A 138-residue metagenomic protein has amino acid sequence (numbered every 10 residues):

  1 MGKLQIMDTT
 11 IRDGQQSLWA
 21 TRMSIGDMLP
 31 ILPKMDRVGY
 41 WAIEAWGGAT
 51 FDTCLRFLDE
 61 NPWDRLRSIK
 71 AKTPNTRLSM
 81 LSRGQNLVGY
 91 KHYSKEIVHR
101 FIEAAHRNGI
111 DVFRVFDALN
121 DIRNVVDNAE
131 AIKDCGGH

Functional and structural regions predicted by a protein language model:
I6, G14, M35, V115: Conserved, mostly hydrophobic/aromatic
D8, R12-D13, T21: Acidic, glycine/proline-rich low-complexity segments that act as flexible tails and inter-domain linkers
Q15-L18, A49: Short, basic, glycine/proline-bearing loop/turn elements
Q16, M28-I31: N-terminal targeting peptides
S17-I25: Short, polar loop/linker segments at the starts of domains and inter-domain junctions
P30, K34-C54: Terminal or standalone catalytic/regulatory effector modules within metabolic enzymes and repeat proteins
G47-H138: Active-site beta->alpha loop and helix N-cap motifs at the rims of alpha/beta catalytic domains
